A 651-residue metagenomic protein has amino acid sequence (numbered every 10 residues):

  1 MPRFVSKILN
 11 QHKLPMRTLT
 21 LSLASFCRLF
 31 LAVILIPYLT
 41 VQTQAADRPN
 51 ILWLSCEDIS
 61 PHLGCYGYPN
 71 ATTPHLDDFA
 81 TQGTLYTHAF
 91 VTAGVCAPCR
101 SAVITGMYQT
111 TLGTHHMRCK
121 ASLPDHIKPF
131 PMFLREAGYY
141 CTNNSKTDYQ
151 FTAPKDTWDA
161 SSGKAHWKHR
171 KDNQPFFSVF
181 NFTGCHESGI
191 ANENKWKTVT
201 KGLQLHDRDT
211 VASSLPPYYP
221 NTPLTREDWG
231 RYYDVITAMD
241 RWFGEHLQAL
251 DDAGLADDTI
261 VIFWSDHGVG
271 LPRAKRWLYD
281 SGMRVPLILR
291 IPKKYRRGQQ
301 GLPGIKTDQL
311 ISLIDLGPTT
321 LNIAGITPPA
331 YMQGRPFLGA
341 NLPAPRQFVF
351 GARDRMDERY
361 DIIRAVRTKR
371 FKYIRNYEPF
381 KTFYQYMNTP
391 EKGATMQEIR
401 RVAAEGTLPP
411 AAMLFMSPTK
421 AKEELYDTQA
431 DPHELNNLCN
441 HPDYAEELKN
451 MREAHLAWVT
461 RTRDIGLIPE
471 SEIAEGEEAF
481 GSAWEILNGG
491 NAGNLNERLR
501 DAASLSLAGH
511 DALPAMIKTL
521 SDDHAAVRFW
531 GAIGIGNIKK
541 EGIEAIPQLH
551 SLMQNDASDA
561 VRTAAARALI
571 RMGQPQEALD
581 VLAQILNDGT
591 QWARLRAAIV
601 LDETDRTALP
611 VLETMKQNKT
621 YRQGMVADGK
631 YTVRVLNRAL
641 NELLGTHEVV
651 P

Functional and structural regions predicted by a protein language model:
M1-S25: N-terminal secretory signal peptides that target proteins for export/translocation
R3, K7, H12, A45-P49 (+7 more regions): Long, internal low-complexity/basic segments
I8, Y38-L39: Short, basic, low-complexity termini and linkers enriched in Ser/Thr/Gly/Pro that act as targeting/leader peptides
F26, V41-S417, P432-E453: Formylglycine-dependent sulfatase
F26-Y38: Bacterial N-terminal signal peptides
